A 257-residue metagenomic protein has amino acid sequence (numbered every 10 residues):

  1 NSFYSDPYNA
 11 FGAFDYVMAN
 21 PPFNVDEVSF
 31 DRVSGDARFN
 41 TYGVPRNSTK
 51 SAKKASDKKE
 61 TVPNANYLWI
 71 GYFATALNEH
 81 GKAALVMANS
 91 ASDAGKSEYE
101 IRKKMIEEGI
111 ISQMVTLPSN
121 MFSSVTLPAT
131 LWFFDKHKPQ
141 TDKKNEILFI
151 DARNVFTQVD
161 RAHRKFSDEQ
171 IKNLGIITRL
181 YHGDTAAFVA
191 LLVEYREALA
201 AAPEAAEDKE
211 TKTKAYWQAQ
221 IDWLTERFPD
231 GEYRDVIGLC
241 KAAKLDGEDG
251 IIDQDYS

Functional and structural regions predicted by a protein language model:
N1: Conserved SAM-binding strand-loop segment of SAM-dependent methyltransferases
Y4-S257: A conserved structural/catalytic subdomain of Rossmann-like adenosyl-cofactor enzymes
